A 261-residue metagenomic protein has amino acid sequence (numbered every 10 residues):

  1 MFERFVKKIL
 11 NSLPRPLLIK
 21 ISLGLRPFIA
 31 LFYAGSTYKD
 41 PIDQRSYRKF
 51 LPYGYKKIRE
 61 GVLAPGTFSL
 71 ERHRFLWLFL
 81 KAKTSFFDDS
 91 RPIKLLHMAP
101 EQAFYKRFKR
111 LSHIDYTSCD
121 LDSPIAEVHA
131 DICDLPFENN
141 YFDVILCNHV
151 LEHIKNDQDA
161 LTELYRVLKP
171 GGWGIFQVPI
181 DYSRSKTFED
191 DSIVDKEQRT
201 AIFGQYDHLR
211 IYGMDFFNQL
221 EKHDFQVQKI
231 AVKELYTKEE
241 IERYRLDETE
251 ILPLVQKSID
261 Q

Functional and structural regions predicted by a protein language model:
F2-P136, L235-Q261: Conserved N-terminal segment of class I S-adenosyl-L-methionine
E3, R15, L25-Y38, K155-L164 (+2 more regions): S-adenosyl-L-methionine-dependent methyltransferase catalytic module, highlighting the catalytic core
R74, N140, D159-T162: Short, contiguous clusters of charged residues that form electrostatic/catalytic patches at enzyme active sites, used
L146: A conserved beta-strand element that flanks and buttresses the S-adenosyl-L-methionine
H149-H153: Short catalytic micro-motifs in class I SAM-dependent methyltransferases
